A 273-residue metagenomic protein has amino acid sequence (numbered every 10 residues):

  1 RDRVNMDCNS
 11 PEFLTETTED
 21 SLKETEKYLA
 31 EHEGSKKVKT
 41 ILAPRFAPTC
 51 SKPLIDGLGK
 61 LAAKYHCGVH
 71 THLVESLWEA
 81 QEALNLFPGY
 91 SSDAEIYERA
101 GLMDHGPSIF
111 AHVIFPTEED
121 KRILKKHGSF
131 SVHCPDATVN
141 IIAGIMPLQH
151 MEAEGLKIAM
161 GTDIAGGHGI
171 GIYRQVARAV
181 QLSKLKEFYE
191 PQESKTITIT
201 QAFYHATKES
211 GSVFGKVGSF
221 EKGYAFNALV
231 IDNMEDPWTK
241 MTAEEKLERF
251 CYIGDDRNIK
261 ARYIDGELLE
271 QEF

Functional and structural regions predicted by a protein language model:
R1-A111: Metal-coordinating catalytic core of metallo-dependent amide/deamination hydrolases
S21-E24, V38, S51-L58, D93 (+6 more regions): General structural feature for long, well-ordered alpha-helical segments within catalytic domains of soluble enzymes
L42, H72, F110, L124 (+7 more regions): Divalent metal-coordination and catalytic microenvironments
R45-F46, H133-I141, G161-G169: Glycine-rich phosphate/pyrophosphate-binding beta-alpha loops
G59-G68, L102-G106, I123-V132, A153-I158: Glycine-enriched alpha-helix->loop->beta-strand junction motifs that scaffold or abut catalytic
E75-P107, H112-K126, V139-H150, H168-R174: Catalytic core of soluble alpha/beta enzymes
S92, R99-H105, Q149-P237: His/Asp/Glu-enriched, well-ordered alpha-helical/loop segment that forms or immediately abuts the divalent-metal
A225-F273: C-terminal cap of metal-dependent C-N hydrolases
